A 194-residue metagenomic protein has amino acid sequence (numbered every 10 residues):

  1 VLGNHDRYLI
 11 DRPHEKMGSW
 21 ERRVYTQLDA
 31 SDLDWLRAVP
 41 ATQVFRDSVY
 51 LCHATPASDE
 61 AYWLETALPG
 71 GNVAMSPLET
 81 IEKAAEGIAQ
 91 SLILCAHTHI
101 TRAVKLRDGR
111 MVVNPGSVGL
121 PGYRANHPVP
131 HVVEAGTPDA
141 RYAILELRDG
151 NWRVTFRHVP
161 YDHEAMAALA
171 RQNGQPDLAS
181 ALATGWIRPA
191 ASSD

Functional and structural regions predicted by a protein language model:
V1-L51, A57-A89: Active-site neighborhood of divalent metal-dependent phosphoester bond hydrolases
G3-N4, H53, A96-H97, G116: Active-site glycine-centered loops adjacent to acidic/histidine catalytic or metal-binding residues that shape
A38-P40, T98-H99, P138-A140: Short beta-strand-initiation
A41-D47, V104-L106, L145: Short acidic-hydrophobic surface loop/beta-edge motif
A54-T55, D59-T66, V104-R107, Y123-H127: A short secondary-structure junction signal
P56, I100, G119: Short active-site segment of divalent metal-dependent hydrolases/proteases that encodes the spacing between
M75-P115, A125-H127: Anionic-ligand binding region
K105-D194: Acidic, His/Gly-rich catalytic cores of divalent-metal-dependent hydrolytic chemistry
